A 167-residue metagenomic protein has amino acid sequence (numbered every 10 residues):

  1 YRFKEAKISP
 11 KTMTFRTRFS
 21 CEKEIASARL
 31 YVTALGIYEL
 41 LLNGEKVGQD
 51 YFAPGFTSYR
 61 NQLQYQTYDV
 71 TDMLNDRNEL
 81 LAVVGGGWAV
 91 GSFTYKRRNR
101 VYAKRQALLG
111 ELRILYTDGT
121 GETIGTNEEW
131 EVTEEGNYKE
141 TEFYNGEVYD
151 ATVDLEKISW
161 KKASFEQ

Functional and structural regions predicted by a protein language model:
Y1-F3: Short, solvent-exposed loop/edge segments of extracellular or virion-exposed proteins
E5, P10, F15-T152: Accessory beta-strand-rich segments of carbohydrate-active enzymes
I158-Q167: Flexible inter-domain linker/hinge segments
